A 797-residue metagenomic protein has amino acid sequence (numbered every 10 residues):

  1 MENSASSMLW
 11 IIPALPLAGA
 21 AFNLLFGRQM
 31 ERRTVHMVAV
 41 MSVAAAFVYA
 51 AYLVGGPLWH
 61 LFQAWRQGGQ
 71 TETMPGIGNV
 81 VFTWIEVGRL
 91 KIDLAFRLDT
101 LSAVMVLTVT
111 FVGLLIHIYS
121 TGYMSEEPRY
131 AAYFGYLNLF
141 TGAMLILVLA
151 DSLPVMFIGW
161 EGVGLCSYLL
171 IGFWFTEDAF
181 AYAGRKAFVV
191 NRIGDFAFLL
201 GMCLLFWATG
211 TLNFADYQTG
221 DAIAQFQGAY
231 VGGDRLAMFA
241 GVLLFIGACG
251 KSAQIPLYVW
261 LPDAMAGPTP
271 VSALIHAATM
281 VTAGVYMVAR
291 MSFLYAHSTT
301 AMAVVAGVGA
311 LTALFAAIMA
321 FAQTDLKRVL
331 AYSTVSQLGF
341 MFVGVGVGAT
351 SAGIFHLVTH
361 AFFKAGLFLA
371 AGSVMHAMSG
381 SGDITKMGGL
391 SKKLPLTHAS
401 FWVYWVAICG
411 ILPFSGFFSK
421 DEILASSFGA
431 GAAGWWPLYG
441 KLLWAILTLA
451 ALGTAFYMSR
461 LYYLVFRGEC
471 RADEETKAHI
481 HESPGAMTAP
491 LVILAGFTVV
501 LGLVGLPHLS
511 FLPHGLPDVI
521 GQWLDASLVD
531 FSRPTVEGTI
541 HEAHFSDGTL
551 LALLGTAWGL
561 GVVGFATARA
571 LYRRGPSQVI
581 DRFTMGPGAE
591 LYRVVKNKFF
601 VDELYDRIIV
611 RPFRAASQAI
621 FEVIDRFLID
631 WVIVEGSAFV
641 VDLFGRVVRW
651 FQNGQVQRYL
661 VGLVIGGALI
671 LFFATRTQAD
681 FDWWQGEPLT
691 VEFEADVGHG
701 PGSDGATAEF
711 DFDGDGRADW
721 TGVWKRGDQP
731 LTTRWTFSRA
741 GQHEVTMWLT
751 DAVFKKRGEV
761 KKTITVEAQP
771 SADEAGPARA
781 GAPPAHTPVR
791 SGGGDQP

Functional and structural regions predicted by a protein language model:
M1-A14, M30-M41, L90-T108, I146-G159 (+7 more regions): Membrane-entry segments of alpha-helical transmembrane domains in multi-pass membrane proteins
M1-M8, F26-G135, A208-G232, A289-S292 (+5 more regions): Transmembrane helix-loop-helix hairpins at membrane boundaries of multipass inner-membrane proteins
P13-R28, C249: N-terminal signal-anchor/start-transfer transmembrane helix
M41-L58, G194-L204, F401-L412, P490-H514 (+1 more regions): Hydrophobic alpha-helical membrane-insertion segments
G78-V81, V87-T100, P507-A557, A570-Q678 (+2 more regions): Aromatic-capped, Gly/Pro-kinked transmembrane alpha-helices
V112-G159, L165-S483, F497, L503: Hydrophobic transmembrane alpha-helices and their helix-loop junctions in integral membrane proteins
K251, G410-S415, K420, L501-F511 (+1 more regions): Juxtamembrane "helix exit" motif at the C-terminal ends of alpha-helical transmembrane segments in multi-pass membrane
T675-P797: Extracellular/lumenal mature domains of secreted and surface-exposed proteins
